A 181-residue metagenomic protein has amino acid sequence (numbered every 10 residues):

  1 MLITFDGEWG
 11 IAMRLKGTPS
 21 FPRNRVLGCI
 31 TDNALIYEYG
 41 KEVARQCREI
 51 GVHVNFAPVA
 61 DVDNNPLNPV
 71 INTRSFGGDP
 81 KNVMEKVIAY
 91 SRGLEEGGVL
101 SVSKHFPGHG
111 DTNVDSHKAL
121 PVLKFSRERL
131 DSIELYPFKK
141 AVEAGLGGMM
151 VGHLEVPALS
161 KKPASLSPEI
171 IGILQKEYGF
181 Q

Functional and structural regions predicted by a protein language model:
M1-V83, H105, G110-L123, G152-K162: Enzymes and membrane/adaptor proteins characterized by extended Gly/Ser/Thr/Asp/Glu-rich, aromatic-dotted
I11-M13, E85-Q181: Second-shell residues forming the walls of enzyme active-site clefts
